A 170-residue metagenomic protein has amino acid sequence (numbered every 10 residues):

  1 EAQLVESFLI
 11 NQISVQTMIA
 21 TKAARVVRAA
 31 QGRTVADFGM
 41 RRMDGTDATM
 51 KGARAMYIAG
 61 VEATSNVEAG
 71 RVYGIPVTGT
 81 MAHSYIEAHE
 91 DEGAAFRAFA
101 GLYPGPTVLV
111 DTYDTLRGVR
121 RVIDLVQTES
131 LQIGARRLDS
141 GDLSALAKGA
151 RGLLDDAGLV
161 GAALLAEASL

Functional and structural regions predicted by a protein language model:
E1-A162: Buried, small/hydrophobic-residue-enriched core segments of structured protein domains
E167-L170: Extended C-terminal subregions enriched in glycine
